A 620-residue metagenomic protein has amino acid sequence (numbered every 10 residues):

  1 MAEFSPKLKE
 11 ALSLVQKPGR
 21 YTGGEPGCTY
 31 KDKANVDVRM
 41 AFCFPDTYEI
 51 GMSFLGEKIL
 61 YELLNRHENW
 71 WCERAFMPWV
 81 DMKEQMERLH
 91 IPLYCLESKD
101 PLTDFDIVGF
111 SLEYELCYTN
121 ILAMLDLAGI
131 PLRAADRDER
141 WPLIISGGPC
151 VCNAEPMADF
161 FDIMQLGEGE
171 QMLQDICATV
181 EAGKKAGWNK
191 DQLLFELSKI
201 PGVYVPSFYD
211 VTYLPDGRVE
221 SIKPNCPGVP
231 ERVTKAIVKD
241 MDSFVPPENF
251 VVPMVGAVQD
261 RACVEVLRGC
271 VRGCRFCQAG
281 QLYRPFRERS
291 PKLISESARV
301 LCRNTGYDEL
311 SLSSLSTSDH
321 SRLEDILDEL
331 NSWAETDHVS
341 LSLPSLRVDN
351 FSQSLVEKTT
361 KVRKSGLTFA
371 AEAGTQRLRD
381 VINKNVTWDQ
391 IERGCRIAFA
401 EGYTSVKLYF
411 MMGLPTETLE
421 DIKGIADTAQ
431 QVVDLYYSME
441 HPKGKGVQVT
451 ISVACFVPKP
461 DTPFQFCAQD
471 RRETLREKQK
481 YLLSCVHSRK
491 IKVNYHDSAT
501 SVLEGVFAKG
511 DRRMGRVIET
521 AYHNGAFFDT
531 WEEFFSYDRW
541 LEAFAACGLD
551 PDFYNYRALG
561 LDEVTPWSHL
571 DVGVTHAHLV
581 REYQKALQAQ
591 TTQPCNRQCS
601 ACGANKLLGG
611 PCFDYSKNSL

Functional and structural regions predicted by a protein language model:
M1-T29, M40-F42, H487-L620: Radical SAM enzyme core and accessory elements
K9-A41, Y48-E49, P206, T212 (+4 more regions): N-terminal [4Fe-4S]-dependent radical SAM core
M40-D46, L64, V251-F276, C302 (+2 more regions): N-terminal pre-triad scaffold of radical SAM enzymes
F42-C43, T47, I107, L116 (+3 more regions): Conserved SAM/AdoMet-binding glycine-rich loop
F54, G256-K292, A601-S616: Canonical Radical SAM [4Fe-4S] cluster-binding loop centered on the CxxxCxxC motif and its immediate flanking residues
E57, L89, L125, D159-M164 (+9 more regions): Short secondary-structure boundary/capping segments
N69-D81: A short beta-strand-loop structural module common to alpha/beta enzyme folds
P78-K223, P460-D511, E519-E532: Glycine-rich beta-alpha loop elements in corrinoid/cobalamin-binding modules across cobalamin-dependent enzymes
